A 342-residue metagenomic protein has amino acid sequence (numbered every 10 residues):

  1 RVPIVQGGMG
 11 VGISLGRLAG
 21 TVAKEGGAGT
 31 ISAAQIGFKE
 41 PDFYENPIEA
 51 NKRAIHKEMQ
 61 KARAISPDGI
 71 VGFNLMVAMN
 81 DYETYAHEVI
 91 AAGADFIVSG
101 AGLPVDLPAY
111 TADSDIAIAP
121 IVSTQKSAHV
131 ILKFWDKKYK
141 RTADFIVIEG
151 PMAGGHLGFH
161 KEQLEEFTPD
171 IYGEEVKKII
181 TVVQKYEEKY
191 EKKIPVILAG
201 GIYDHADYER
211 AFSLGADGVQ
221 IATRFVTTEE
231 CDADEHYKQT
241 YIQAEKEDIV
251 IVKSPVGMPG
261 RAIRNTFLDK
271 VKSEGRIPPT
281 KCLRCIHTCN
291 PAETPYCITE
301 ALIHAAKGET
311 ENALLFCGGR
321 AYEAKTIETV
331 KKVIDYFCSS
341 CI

Functional and structural regions predicted by a protein language model:
R1-K189: Active-site entrance/lid segments in N-terminal catalytic domains of soluble metabolic enzymes
V5, A153-I197, Y203-I342: Conserved active-site-proximal phosphate/metal-binding subdomains
I13, I202-Y203: Residue-level detector of alpha-helix initiation sites
S32, I121, A199, I221-A222: Generic beta-sheet signal
